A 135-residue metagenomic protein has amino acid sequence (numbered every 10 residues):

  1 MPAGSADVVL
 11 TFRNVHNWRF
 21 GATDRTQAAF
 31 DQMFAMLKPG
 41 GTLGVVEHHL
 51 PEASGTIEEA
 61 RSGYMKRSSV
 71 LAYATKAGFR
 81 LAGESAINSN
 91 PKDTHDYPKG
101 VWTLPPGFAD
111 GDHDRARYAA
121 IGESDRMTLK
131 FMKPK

Functional and structural regions predicted by a protein language model:
M1-V9: A short acidic, Gly/Pro-enriched loop at the edge of an enzyme's catalytic core that lines a small-molecule cofactor
L10-N14: A conserved beta-strand element that flanks and buttresses the S-adenosyl-L-methionine
V15-R19, H49-A53, I87-P91: Solvent-exposed loop/turn segments at secondary-structure junctions within structured extracellular/periplasmic domains
R25-P39: A short glycine-rich, Lys/Arg-flanked "PGG" loop and its adjoining helix->strand segment in the class I
G40-H48: Conserved beta-strand signature within the Rossmann-like core of class I S-adenosyl-L-methionine
T56-E84: Conserved Class I S-adenosyl-L-methionine
S85-G107: Conserved catalytic loop of SAM-dependent methyltransferase domains
D114-K135: C-terminal lobe and adjacent flexible extensions of AdoMet/dcAdoMet transferase-like proteins
